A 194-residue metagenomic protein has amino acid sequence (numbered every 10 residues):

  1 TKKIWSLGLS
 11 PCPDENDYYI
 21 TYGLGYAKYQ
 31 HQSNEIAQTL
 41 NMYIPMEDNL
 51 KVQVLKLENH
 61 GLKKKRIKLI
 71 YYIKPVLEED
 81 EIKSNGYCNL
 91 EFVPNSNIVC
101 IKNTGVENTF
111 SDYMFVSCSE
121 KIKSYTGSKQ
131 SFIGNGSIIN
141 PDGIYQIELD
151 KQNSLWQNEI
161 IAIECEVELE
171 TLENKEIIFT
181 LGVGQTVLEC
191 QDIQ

Functional and structural regions predicted by a protein language model:
T1, G182-G184, Q191-I193: Beta-strand-rich N-terminal accessory domains
T1-K2, N59-L62, E170-T171: Short acidic-glycine loop/turn motifs at beta-strand connectors
K3-L50, I139-I163: Extended, loop-rich substrate-binding clefts of extracytoplasmic carbohydrate-active enzymes
P13, Y72-P75, V183: Short, solvent-exposed aromatic-acidic interface loops
A27-Y29, Y43-I147, L188-Q194: Polysaccharide-binding surfaces and accessory modules of carbohydrate-active proteins
T39, V52, K68, E164 (+1 more regions): Broad gene-expression machinery/nucleic-acid interaction feature
K65-I67, V167-Q185: Short Pro-Gly-centered flexible turn/kink motifs
